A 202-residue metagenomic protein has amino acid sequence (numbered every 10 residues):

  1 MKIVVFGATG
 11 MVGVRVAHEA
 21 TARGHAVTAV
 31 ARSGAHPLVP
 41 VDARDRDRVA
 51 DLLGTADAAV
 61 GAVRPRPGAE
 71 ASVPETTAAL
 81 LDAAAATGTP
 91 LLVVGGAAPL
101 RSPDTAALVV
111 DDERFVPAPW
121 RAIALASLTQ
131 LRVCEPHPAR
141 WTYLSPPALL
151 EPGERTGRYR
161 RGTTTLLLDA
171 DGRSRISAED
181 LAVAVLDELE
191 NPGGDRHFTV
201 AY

Functional and structural regions predicted by a protein language model:
I3-H25: N-terminal Rossmann NAD(P)H-binding glycine-rich loop of SDR-like oxidoreductase domains
V4, T28, T142: Conserved beta-strand positions in the Rossmann-like core of class I SAM-dependent methyltransferases
G24-G34: Conserved glycine-rich Rossmann-like NAD(P)H-binding loop of the short-chain dehydrogenase/reductase
G34-T87: NAD(P)H-binding glycine-rich loop region in Rossmannoid oxidoreductase-like domains and their noncatalytic homologs
A98-P103, L149-G153: Conserved catalytic-site region of short-chain dehydrogenase/reductase
A126, A170-L186, R196: Substrate-positioning beta->alpha
R132-P152: Conserved beta-loop-beta element that borders a ligand/cofactor-binding pocket
H137, E151-Y159, E188-R196: Glycine/proline-rich active-site loop of Rossmann-fold NAD(P)-dependent oxidoreductases
